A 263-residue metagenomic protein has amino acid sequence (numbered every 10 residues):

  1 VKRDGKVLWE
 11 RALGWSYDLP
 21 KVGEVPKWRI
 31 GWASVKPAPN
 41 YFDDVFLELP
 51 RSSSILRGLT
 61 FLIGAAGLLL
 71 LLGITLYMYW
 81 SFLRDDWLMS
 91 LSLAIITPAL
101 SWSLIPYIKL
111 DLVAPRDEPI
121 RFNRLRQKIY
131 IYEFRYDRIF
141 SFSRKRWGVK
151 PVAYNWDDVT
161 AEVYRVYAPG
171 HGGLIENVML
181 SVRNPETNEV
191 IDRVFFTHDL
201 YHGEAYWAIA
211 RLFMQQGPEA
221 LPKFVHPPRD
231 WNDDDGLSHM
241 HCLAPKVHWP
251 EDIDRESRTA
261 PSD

Functional and structural regions predicted by a protein language model:
V1-D43, S181-D263: Terminal and domain-flanking low-complexity segments
F46-P119, L237-D263: Alpha-helical transmembrane spans
L100-I105, I131-R138: Generic short beta-strand segments
R121-F134: Membrane-cytosol interface motif
K128-I129, I139-A168: Phosphoinositide-dependent membrane-docking surfaces
Y136-D137, V166-Y167, F196-L200: Short, solvent-exposed aromatic-acidic interface loops
G173-M179: Short aromatic-glycine-enriched beta-strand elements
